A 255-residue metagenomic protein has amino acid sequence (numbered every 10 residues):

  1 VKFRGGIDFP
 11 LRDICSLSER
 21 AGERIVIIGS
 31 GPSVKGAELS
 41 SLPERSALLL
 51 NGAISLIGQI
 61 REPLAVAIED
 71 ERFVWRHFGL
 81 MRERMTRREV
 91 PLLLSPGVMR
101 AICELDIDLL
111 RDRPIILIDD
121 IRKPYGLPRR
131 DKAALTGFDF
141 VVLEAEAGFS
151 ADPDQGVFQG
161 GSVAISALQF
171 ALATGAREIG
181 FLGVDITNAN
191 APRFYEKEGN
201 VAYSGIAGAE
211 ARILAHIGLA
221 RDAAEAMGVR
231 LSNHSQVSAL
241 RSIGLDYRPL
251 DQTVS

Functional and structural regions predicted by a protein language model:
V1-S255: Metal-ion/cofactor- or nucleotide/acyl-coenzyme-handling active-site neighborhoods
